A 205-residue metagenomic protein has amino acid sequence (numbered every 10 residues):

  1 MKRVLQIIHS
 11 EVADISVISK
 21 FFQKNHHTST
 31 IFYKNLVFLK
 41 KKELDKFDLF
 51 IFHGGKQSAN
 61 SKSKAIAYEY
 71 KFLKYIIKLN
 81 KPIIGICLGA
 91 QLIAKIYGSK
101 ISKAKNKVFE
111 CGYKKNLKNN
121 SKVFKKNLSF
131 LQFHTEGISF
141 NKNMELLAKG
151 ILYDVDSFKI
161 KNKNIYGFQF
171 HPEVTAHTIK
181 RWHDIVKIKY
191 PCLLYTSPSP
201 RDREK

Functional and structural regions predicted by a protein language model:
M1-L5: Extreme N-terminal starter segment of soluble prokaryotic enzymes
H9-S10: N-terminal, positively charged, Ser/Thr/Ala/Gly-biased leader segments that form transit/presequence-like amphipathic
A13-V17: Short N-terminal binding/cap micro-motifs at the start of the first secondary-structure element
K20-I84: Flexible gly/pro-rich beta->alpha loop and the following alpha-helix that scaffold active-site loops
I76-K100: Catalytic nucleophile loop
K95-H177: Pocket-forming structural segment of enzyme catalytic cores
V174-L193: A hydrophobic, small-residue-rich beta->alpha segment in the mid-to-C-terminal subdomain of diverse proteins
Y195-E204: Conserved small/polar residues in nucleotide/adenosyl-binding loops
